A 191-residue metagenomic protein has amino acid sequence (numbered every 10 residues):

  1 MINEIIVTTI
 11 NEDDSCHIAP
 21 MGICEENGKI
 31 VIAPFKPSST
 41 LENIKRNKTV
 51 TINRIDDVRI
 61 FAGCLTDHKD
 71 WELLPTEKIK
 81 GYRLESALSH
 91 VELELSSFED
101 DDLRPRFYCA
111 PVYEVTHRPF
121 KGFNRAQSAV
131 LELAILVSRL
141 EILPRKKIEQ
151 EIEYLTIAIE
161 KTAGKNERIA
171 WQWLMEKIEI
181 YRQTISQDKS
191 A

Functional and structural regions predicted by a protein language model:
M1-H90, E94-A191: Basic, polyanion-binding surface patches
